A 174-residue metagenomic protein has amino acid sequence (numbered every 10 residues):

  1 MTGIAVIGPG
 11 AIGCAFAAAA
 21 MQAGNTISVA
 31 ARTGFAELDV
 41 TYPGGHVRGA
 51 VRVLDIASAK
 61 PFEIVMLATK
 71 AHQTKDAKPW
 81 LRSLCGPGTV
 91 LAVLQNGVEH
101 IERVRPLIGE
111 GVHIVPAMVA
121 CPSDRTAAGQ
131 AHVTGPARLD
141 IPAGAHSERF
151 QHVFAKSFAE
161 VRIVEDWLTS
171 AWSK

Functional and structural regions predicted by a protein language model:
M1-A50: NAD(P)+-binding Rossmann beta1-loop-alpha1 motif at the extreme N-terminus of oxidoreductases
T2-G3, E63, A137: Nucleotide donor/acceptor-binding cores
I4, T26-I27, L91, I114 (+1 more regions): Hydrophobic anchor at the start of a short beta-strand that flanks the dinucleotide cofactor-binding loop
V6, A30, L67-A68, L94 (+1 more regions): Active-site-adjacent beta-strand anchor residues
F16, G45-H132: Rossmann-like NAD(P)(H) cofactor-binding subdomain of soluble oxidoreductases
A31-T33, L54-A57, Q95, M118 (+3 more regions): Residues at the C-termini of beta-strands that transition into short coil/loop
G34-V40, H100-E102, S147-R149: Short, charged/polar "capping" segments at the starts of alpha-helices and the immediately preceding loops
L84, R103-H113, A128-S173: Internal alpha-helical scaffold of NAD(P)-dependent oxidoreductase catalytic cores
